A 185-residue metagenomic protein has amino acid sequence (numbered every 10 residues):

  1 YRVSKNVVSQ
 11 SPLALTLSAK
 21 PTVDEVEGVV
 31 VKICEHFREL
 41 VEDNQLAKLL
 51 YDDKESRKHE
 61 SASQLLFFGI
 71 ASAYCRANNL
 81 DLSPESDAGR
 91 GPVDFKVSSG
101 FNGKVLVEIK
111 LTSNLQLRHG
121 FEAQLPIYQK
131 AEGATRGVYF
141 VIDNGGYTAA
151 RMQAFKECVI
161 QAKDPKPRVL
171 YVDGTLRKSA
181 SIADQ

Functional and structural regions predicted by a protein language model:
Y1-A77: The feature marks a conserved, polyanion-engaging helical scaffold used by nucleic-acid processing enzymes and innate
S56, R76-F101, L115-L117: Active-site metal-binding core of divalent-cation-utilizing nuclease and nuclease-like domains
E60, Q64, A88-G89, F121 (+1 more regions): Active-site-proximal structural scaffolding
S98, L106-T112: Active-site ExK catalytic segment of metal-dependent nucleases
K104-V105, T135-V141, P167-V169: Hydrophobic beta-strand segments of well-ordered beta-sheets in folded domains
L111-C158: Catalytic cores of nucleic-acid endonucleases
N144-Q185: Domain-level recognition of nuclease-like catalytic cores that cleave nucleotide substrates
